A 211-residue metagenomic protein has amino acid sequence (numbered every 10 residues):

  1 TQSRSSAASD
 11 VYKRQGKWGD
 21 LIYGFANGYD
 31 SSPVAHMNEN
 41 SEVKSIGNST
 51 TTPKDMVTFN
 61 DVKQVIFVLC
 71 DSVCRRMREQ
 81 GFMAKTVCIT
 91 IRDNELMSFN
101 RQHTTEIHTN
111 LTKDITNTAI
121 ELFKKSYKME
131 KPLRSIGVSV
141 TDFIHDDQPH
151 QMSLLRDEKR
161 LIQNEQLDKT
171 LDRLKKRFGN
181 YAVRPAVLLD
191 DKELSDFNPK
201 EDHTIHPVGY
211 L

Functional and structural regions predicted by a protein language model:
T1-Y12, G179: Single conserved hydrophobic/aromatic residue that forms the stacking wall/gate of nucleotide- or nucleobase-binding
S9, K13-P132, H206: DNA-contacting surface of Y-family translesion DNA polymerases
I107-L211: Acidic, metal-coordinating catalytic segment for phosphate/diphosphate chemistry, firing primarily on the Nudix
